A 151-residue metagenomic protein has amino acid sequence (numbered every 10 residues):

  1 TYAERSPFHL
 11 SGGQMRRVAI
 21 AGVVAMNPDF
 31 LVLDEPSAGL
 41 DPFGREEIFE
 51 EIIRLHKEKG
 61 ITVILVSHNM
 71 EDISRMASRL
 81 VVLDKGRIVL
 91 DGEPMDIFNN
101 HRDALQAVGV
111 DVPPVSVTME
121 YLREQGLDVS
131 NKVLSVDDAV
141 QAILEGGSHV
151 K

Functional and structural regions predicted by a protein language model:
S6-L10, Q14: Conserved ABC ATPase signature
I20: Hydrophobic anchor residue at the start of the ABC signature
N27: Conserved catalytic motifs of ABC-family nucleotide-binding domains
L31-D34: Catalytic Walker B motif of ABC-type/P-loop ATPase nucleotide-binding domains
S67-H68: H-loop/switch region of ABC-family ATPase nucleotide-binding domains
I73-R75: A short, surface-exposed alpha-helical micro-motif characterized by mixed small hydrophobic and charged/polar residues
